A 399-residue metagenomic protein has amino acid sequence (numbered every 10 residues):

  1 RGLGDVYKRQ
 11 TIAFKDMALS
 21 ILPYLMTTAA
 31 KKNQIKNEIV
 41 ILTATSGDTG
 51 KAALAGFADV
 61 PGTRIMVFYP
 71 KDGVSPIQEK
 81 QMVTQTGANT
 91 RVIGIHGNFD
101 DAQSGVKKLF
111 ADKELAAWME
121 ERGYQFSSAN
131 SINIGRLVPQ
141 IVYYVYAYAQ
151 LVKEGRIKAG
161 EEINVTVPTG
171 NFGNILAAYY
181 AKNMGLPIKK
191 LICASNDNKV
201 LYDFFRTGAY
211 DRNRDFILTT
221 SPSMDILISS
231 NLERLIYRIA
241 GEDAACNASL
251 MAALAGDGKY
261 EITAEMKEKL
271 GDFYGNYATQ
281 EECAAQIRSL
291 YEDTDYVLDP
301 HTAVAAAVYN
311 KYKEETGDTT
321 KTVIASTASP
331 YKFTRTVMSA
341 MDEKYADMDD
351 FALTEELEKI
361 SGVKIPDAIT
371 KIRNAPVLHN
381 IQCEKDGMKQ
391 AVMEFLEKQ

Functional and structural regions predicted by a protein language model:
G2-Y7: Short, small-residue-biased leader/transition segments that mark boundaries at the very start of proteins
T11-P23, I132-V142, L227: A glycine-rich, Thr/Ser-enriched phosphate-binding loop motif common to dinucleotide/cofactor-binding enzymes
I12-A13, T45-K51, I134-L137, V167-N174 (+2 more regions): Gly/Ser/Thr-rich loops at beta-strand to alpha-helix junctions that form or flank small-molecule/cofactor-binding
A29, N33-A44: A conserved hydrophobic secondary-structure block that centers on an alpha-helix together with its immediately flanking
A52-N89, I93-G105, E154-A159, N164-A253 (+1 more regions): Glycine-rich phosphate/pyrophosphate-binding loop at beta-loop-alpha junctions
D112, E120-E154, E161-E162, R238-T316 (+1 more regions): Active-site-adjacent helical/loop segments in soluble small-molecule enzymes
L186-F205, A307-R373: Catalytic phosphate/nucleotide-handling subdomain of diverse soluble enzymes
A255-I262, D347-Q399: Non-catalytic terminal extensions of PLP-dependent enzymes
